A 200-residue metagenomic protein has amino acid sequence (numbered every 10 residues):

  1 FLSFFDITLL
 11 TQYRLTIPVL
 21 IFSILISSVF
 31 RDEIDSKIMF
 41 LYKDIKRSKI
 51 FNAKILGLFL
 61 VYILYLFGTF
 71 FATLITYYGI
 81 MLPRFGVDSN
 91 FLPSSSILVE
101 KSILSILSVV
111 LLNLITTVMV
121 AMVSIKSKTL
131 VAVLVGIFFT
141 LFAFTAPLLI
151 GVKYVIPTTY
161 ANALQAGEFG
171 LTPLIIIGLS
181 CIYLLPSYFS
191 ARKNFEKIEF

Functional and structural regions predicted by a protein language model:
F1-L25, A53-I125, T129, F169-P173 (+1 more regions): Secretory targeting signals
F1-L9, T129-F200: Terminal transmembrane helical anchor/hairpin motif
S23-K43: Transmembrane helix boundary and interhelical loop/hinge segments in multi-pass membrane proteins
V29-E33, Y62-A72, I137-A146: Alpha-helical transmembrane segments of integral membrane proteins, especially early/N-terminal helices
D32, S36, Y77, M81-F85 (+1 more regions): Perimembrane helix-loop junctions in membrane proteins
K46-R47: Short coil/turn motifs that cap or connect alpha-helices
N52-A53, L134: Signature of the 12-TM Major Facilitator Superfamily
